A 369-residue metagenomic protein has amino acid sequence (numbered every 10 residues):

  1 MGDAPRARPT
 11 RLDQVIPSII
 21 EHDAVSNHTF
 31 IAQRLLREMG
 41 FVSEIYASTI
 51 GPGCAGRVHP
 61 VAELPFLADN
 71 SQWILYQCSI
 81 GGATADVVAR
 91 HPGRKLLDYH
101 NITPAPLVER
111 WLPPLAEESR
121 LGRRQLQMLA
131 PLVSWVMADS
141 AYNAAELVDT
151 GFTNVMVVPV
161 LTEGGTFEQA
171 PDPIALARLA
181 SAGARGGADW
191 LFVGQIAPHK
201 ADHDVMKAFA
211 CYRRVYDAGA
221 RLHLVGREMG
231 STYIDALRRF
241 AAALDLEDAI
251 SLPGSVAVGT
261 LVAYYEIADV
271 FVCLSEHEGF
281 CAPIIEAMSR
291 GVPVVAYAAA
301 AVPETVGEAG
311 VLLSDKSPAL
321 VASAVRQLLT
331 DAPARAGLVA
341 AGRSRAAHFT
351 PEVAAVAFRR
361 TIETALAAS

Functional and structural regions predicted by a protein language model:
N27, A188, A197-C211, T232-D235 (+1 more regions): A conserved mid-protein helix/loop that constitutes part of the nucleotide-sugar donor-binding site
A47-G51, G219-A236: Glycosyltransferase donor-sugar binding loop
A130-A180: Donor nucleotide-sugar binding/catalytic pocket of nucleotide-sugar-dependent glycosyltransferases
G226, I234-V256: Nucleotide-activated donor-binding/catalytic signature segment of Leloir-type glycosyltransferases, i.e., the conserved
V256, A263-A268: Short alpha-helical donor nucleotide-sugar binding micro-motif in glycosyltransferases
E276: Aromatic "clamp/platform" in nucleotide-sugar-dependent glycosyltransferases that forms part of the donor/acceptor
I284, P293-A296: Short hydrophobic beta-strand element within catalytic cores of glycosyltransferases and related nucleotide-activated
V311-P318, Q327-P333: Conserved acidic donor-binding segment of nucleotide-sugar-dependent glycosyltransferases
